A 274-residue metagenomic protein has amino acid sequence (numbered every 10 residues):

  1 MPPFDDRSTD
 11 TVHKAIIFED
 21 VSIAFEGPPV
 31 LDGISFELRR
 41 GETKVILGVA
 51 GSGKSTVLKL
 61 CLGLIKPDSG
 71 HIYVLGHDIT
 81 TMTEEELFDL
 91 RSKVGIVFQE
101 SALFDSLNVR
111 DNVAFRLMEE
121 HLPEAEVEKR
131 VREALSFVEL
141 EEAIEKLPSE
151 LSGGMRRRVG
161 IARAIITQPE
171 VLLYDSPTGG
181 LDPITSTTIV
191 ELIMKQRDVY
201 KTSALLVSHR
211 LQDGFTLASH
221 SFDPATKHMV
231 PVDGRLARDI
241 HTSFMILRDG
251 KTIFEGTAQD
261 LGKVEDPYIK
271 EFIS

Functional and structural regions predicted by a protein language model:
L62: Helix-to-loop junction immediately C-terminal to a conserved catalytic motif
G70-D78: Conserved ABC transporter NBD signature motif
H77-D78, M118, A125-A143: Conserved ABC ATPase "signature" region
L107-A114: Short coil-to-helix segment of the ABC ATPase nucleotide-binding domain corresponding to the Q-loop/switch region
K146, T167: Conserved signature/switch motifs of ABC ATPase nucleotide-binding domains
L147-L151, M155: Conserved ABC ATPase signature
L172-D175: Catalytic Walker B motif of ABC-type/P-loop ATPase nucleotide-binding domains
